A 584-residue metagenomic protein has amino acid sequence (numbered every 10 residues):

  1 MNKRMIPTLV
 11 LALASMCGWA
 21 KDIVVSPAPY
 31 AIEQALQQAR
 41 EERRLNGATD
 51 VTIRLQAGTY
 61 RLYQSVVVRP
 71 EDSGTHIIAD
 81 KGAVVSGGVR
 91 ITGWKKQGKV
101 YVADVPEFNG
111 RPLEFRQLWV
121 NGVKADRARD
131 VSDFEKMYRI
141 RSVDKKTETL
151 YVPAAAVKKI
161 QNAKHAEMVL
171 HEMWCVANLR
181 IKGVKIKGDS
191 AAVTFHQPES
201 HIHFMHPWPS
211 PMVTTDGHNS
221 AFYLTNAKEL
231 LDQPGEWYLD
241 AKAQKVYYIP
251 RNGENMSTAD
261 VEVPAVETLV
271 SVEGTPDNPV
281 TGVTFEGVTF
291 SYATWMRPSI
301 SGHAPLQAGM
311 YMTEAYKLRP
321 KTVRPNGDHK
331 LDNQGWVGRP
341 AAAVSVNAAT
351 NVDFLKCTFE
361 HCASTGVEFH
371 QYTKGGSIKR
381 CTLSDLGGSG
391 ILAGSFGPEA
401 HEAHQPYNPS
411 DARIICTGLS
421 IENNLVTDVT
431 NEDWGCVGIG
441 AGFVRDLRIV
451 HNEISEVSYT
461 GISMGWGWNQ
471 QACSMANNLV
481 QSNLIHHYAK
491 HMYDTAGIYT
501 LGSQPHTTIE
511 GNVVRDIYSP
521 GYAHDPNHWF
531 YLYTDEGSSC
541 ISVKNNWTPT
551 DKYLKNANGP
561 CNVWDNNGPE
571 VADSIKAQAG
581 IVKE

Functional and structural regions predicted by a protein language model:
M1-P7: Bacterial N-terminal signal peptides that target proteins for export
L11-W19: Hydrophobic h-region of N-terminal signal peptides that target proteins for export in Gram-negative bacteria
V25-A348, D353, E399-S410: Extracellular polysaccharide-degrading/modifying enzymes targeting complex plant/algal/animal polysaccharides
T49-V51, G58, Q64, S73-T75 (+19 more regions): The right-handed parallel beta-helix/beta-solenoid scaffold, focusing on the short coil/turn and N-cap positions
R54, R61, V67, H76-I78 (+18 more regions): Extracellular beta-strand solenoid repeats
Q64-S65, E267, T294-I300, A341 (+11 more regions): Short glycine/acidic-rich loop motifs that flank beta-strands on beta-rich extracellular proteins
D126, D130-S132, M296, G511 (+1 more regions): Extracellular beta-rich repeat passengers
T281-Y292, K330, T350-S364, T373-G388 (+6 more regions): Right-handed parallel beta-helix
